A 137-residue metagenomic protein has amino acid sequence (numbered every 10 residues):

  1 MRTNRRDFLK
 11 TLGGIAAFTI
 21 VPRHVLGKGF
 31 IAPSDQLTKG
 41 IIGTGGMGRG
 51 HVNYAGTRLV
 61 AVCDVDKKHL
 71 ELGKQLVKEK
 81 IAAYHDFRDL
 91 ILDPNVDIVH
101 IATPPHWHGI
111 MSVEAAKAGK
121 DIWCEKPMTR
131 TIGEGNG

Functional and structural regions predicted by a protein language model:
M1-I15: N-terminal secretory signal peptides and thylakoid transit peptides that target proteins across membranes
R5-R6, T38, M47, H108 (+1 more regions): Short, cationic motifs built from Arg/Lys/His that form the positively charged side of catalytic pockets
L12-K78: N-terminal Rossmann-like dinucleotide-binding module
I81-D86: Conserved SAM-binding strand-loop segment of SAM-dependent methyltransferases
F87-I91: Short hydrophobic/charged patches on amphipathic alpha-helices used for structural packing and interfaces
V99-H100: N-terminal Rossmann-like NAD(P) cofactor-binding module of classical short-chain dehydrogenase/reductase
P104, G109-G137: Beta-strand-loop-alpha-helix segment that lines the small-molecule cofactor/substrate pocket of alpha/beta enzymes
